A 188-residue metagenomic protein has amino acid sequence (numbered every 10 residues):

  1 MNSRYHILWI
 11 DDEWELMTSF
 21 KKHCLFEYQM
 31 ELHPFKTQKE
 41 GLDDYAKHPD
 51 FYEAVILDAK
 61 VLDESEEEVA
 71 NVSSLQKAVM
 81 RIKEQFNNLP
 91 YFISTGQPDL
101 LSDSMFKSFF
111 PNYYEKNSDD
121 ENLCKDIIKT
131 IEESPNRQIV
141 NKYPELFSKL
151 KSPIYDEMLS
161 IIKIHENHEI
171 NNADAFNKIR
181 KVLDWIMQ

Functional and structural regions predicted by a protein language model:
N2-E15, S19-C24, V55: Conserved acidic segment of CheY-like receiver
E15, P34-D43, E66-Q76: Helix N-cap/capping motif at the beta->alpha junctions
P34-L57, L62: Acidic, metal-coordinating helix/loop segments flanking the phosphotransfer/catalytic sites of two-component signaling
F51-N88: Conserved phosphotransfer microenvironments
Q76-L101, Y114: A short, hydrophobic beta-strand element within the central beta-sheet of small alpha/beta folds
M105-Y113: As written
Y113-A173: Charged alpha-helical initiation segments
I162, E169-Q188: Short, hydrophobic, well-ordered secondary-structure elements
